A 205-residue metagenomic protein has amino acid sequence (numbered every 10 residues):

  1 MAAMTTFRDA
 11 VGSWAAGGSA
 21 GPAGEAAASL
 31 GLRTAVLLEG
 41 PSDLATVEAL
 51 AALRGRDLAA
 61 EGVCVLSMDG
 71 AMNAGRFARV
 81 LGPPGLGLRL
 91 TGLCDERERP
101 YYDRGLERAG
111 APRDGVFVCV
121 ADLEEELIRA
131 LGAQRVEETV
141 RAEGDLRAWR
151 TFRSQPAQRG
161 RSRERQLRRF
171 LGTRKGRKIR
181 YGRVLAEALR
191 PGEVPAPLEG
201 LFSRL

Functional and structural regions predicted by a protein language model:
M1-L205: Acidic, divalent-metal-binding catalytic cores of TOPRIM and closely related two-metal-ion phosphodiester/pyrophosphate
